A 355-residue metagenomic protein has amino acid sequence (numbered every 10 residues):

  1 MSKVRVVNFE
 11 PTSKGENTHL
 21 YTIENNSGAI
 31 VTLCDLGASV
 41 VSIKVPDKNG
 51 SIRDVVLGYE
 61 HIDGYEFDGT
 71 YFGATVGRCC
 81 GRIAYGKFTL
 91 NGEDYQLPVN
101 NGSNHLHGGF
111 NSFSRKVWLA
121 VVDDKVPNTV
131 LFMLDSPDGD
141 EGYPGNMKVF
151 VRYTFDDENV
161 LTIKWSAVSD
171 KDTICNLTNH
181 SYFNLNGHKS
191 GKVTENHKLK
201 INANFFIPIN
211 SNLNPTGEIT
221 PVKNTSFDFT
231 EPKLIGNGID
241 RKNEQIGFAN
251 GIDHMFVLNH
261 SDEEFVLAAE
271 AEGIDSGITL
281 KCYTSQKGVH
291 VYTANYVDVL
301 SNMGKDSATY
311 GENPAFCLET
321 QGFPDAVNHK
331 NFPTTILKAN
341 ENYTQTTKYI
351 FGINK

Functional and structural regions predicted by a protein language model:
S2-K355: An exposed, glycine/acidic-rich loop-and-rim segment of catalytic or binding clefts
